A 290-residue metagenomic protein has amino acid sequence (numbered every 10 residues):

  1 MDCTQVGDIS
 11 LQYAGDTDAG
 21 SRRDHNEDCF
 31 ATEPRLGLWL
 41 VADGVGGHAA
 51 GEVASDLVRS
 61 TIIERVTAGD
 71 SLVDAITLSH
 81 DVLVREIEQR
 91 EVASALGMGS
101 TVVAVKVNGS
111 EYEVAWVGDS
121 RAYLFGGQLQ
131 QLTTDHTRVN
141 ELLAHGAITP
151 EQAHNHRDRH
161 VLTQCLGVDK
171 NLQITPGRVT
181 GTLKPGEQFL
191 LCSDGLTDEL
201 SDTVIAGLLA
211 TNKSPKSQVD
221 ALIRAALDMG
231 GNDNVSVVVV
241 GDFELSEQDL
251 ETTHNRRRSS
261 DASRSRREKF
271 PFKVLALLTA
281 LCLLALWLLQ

Functional and structural regions predicted by a protein language model:
M1-Q290: PP2C/PPM-type serine/threonine phosphatase catalytic domain
